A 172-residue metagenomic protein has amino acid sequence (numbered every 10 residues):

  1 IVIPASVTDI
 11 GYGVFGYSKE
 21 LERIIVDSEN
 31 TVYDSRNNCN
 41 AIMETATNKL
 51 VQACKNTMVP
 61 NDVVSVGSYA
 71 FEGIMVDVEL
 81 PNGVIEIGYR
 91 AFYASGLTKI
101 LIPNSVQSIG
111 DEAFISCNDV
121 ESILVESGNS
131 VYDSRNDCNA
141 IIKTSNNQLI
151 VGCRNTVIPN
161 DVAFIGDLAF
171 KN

Functional and structural regions predicted by a protein language model:
I1-D9, K19-A41, T45-S65, G73-E86 (+4 more regions): Structural signature of tandem-repeat unit edges
